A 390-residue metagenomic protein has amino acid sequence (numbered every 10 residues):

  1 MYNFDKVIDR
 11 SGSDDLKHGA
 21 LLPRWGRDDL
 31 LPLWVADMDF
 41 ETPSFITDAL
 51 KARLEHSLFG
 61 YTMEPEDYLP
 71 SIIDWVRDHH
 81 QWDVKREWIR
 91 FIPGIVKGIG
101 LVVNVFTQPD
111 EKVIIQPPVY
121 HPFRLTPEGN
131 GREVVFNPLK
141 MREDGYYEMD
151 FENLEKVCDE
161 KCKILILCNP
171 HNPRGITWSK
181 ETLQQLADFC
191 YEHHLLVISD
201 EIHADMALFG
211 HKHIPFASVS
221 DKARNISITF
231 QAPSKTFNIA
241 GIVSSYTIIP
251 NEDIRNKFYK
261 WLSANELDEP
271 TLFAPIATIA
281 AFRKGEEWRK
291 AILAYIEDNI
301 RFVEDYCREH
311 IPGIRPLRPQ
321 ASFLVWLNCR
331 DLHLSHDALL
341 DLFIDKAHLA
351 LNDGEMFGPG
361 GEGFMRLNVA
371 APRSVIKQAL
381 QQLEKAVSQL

Functional and structural regions predicted by a protein language model:
Y2-V96, L101, A281-F282, Q389-L390: N-terminal small-domain helix-loop-helix segment of the aminotransferase-like
D48, A52, D221, N225-E297 (+1 more regions): Conserved core segment of the aminotransferase class I/II
V105-P127: Conserved PLP-anchoring active-site segment centered on the Schiff-base-forming lysine
N130, E192-H193, A223, A347 (+1 more regions): Helix C-cap/helix->beta junction micro-motif
M141-H211: Active-site phosphate-binding strand-loop segment of PLP-dependent enzymes
E155-K156, H333-S335, L342-L351, F357-L390: PLP-dependent enzyme catalytic core of the Aspartate aminotransferase-like
I279, Y295-E304, P316-C329: Conserved glycine-rich beta-strand-loop-beta hairpin in the small C-terminal domain of fold type I
